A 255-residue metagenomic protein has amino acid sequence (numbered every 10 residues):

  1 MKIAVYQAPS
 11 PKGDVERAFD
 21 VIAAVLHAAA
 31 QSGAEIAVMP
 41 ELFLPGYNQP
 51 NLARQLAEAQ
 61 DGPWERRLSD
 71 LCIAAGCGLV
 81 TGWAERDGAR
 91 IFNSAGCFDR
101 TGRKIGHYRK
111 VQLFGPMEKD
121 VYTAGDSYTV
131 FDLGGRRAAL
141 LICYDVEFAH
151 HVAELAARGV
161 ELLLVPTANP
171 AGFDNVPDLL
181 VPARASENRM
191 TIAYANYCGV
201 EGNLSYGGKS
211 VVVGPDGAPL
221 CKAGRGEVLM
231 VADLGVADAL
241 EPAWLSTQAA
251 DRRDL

Functional and structural regions predicted by a protein language model:
M1, N93, D126, G208 (+1 more regions): Change "...and in nucleic-acid phosphodiester-cleaving endonucleases..." to "...and in nucleic-acid processing enzymes
M1-P11, V38, S94, H107 (+2 more regions): Active-site-proximal beta-strand elements of phosphoester/diester hydrolases
K2, G33-A34, G76, R137 (+1 more regions): Short loop/turn motifs at secondary-structure junctions
V15-T101, P170-M190: Cys-nucleophile CN-hydrolase/nitrilase-fold catalytic domain and related Cys-dependent amidase chemistry that acts on
Q60, R86-R158, A171-F173, P177-L179 (+2 more regions): Active-site catalytic loop in hydrolytic enzyme cores
Q60-V80, E147-L229: CN hydrolase (nitrilase-like) catalytic-core segments centered on the catalytic cysteine and neighboring Lys/Glu
H107, V130-D132, Y197-L255: C-terminal beta-strand edge segments of enzyme domains
